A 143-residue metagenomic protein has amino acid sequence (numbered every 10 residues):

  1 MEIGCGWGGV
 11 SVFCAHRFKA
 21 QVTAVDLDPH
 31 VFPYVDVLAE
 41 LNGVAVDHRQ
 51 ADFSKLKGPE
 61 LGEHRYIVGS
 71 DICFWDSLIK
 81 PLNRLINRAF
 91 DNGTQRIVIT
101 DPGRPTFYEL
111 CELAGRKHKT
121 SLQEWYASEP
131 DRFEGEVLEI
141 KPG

Functional and structural regions predicted by a protein language model:
M1-G143: S-adenosylmethionine-dependent methyltransferases
